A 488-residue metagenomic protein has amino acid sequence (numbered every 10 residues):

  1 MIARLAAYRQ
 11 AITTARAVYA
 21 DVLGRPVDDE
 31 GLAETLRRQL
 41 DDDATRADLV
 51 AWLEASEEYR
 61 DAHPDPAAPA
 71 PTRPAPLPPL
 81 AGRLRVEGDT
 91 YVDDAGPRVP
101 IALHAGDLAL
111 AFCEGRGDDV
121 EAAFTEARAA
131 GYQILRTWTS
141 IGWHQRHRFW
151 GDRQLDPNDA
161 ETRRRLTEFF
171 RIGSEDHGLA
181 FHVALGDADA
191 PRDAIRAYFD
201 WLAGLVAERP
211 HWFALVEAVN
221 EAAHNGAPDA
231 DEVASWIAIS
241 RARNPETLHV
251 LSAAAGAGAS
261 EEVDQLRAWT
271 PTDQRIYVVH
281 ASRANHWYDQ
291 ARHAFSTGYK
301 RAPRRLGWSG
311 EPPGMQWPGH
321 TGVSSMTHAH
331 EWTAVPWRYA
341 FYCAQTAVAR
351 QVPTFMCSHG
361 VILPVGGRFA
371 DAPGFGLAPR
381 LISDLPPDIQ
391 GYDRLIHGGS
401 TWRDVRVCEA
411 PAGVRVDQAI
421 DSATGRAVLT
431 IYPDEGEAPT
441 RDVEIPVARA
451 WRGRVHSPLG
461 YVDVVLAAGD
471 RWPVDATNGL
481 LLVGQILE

Functional and structural regions predicted by a protein language model:
M1-R73: Substrate/cofactor-recognition hotspot
V22-P26, Q39-D43, L53, E57-R60 (+7 more regions): Sec/Tat-exported extracytoplasmic proteins
P71-R83: N-terminal low-complexity, Pro/Thr/Ser-rich intrinsically disordered segments that act as propeptides or flexible
A81-I276: Active-site mouth of glycoside hydrolases
G88-D94, L429-I431, D470-D475: Generic recognition of long tandem-repeat/solenoid scaffolds
A197, L215, V219-G398: Extracellular glycoside hydrolase catalytic/binding regions
R403-W451, H456-P458, T477-Q485: Carbohydrate-binding surface patches
V462-E488: C-terminal beta-strand-rich structural cap/linker in extracellular carbohydrate-active enzymes
